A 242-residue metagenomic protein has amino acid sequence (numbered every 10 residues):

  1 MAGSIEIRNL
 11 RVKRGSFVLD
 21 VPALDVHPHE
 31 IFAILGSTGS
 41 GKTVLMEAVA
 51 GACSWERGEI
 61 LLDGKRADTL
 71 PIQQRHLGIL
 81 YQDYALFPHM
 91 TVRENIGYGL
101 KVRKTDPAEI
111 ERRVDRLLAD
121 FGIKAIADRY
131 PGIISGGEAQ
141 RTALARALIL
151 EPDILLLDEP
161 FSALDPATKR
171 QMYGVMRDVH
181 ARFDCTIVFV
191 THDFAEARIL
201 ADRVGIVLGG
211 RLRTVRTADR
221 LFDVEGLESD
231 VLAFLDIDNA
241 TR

Functional and structural regions predicted by a protein language model:
A2-T168, V179: ABC family nucleotide-binding domain
Q82, H192-D193: Conserved H-loop
R170-F183: Helical segment within the ABC ATPase nucleotide-binding domain
D184-V190: Conserved H-loop
A197-I199: A short, surface-exposed alpha-helical micro-motif characterized by mixed small hydrophobic and charged/polar residues
R203, V215: Short, glycine/charged-rich "phosphate-handling" switch motifs in NTP-dependent and phosphotransfer domains
A218-R242: C-terminal boundary and immediately downstream tail of ABC-type ATPase nucleotide-binding domains
